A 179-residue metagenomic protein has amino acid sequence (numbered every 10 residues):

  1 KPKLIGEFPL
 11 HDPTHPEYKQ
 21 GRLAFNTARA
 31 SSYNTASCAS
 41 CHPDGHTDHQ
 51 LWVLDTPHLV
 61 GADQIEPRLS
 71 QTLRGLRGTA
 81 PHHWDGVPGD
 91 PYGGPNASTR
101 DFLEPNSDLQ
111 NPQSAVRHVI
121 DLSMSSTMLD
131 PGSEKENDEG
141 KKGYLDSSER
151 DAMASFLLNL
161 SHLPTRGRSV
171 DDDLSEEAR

Functional and structural regions predicted by a protein language model:
K1-R179: Periplasmic c-type cytochrome electron-transfer domains
